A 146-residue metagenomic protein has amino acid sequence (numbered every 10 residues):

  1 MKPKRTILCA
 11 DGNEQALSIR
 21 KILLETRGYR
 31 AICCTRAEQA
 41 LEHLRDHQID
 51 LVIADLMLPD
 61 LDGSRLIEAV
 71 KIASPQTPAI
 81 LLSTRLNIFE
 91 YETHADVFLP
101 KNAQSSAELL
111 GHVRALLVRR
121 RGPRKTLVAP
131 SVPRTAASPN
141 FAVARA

Functional and structural regions predicted by a protein language model:
M1-G12, A107-A146: Non-catalytic signal-transmission and effector/linker regions of two-component phosphorelay proteins
E14-I32: Two-component/phosphorelay signaling modules centered on CheY-like receiver
C33-L51: Acidic, metal-coordinating helix/loop segments flanking the phosphotransfer/catalytic sites of two-component signaling
R36, D62-R65: Acidic catalytic/metal-coordinating carboxylates
E42, S64-Q76: Short amphipathic alpha-helix used as the core "switch/output" element in two-component signaling
D55: Active-site residues of response regulator receiver
P59: The feature encodes the CheY-like receiver
R65, L81-G111: Alpha4 helix (beta4-alpha4-beta5 surface) of REC/receiver domains from two-component response regulators
